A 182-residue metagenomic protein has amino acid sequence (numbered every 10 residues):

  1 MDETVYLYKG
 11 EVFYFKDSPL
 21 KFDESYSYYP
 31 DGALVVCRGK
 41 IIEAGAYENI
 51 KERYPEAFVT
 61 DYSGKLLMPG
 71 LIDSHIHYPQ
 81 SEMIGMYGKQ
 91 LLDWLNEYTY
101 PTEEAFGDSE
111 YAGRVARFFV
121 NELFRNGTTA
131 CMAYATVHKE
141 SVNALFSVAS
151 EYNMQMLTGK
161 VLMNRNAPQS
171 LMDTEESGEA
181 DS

Functional and structural regions predicted by a protein language model:
M1-R53, K65: N-terminal metal-binding scaffold of metallo-dependent hydrolase/deaminase domains
D2, G88-D93, E151-L157: Short coil-to-beta-strand
V5, F58, T129-A130, Q155-L157: Structural motif
V5-L7, E52-W94, R117, F124-R125: Replace "His-x-His-based motif
R38, E48, E52-P55, R114 (+3 more regions): Replace "anionic and nucleotidyl ligands
I72-S74, C131-A133, M156-K160: Hydrophobic faces of well-ordered beta-strands that scaffold small-molecule active sites in alpha/beta enzyme cores
Q90-S141: Divalent metal-binding segments
E140-S182: Metal-coordinating catalytic core of metallo-dependent amide/deamination hydrolases
